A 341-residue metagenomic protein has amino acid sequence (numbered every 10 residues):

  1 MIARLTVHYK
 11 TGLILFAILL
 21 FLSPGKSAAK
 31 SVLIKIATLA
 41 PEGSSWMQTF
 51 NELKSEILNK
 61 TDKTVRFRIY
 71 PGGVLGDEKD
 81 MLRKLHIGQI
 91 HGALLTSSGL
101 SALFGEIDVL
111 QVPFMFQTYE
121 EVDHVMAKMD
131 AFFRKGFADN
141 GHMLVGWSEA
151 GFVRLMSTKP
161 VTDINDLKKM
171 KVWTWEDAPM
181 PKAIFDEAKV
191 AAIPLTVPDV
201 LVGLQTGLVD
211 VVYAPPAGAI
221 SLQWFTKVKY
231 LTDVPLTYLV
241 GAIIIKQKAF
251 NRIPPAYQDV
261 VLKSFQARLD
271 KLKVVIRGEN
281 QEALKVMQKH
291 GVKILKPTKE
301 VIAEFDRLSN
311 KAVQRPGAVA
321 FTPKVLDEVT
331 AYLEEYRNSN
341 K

Functional and structural regions predicted by a protein language model:
I2-L13: Bacterial N-terminal signal peptides that target proteins for export
G12-S23: Bacterial N-terminal signal peptides
A28-E121, M129, K135-K341: N-terminal secretory/targeting leader peptides
